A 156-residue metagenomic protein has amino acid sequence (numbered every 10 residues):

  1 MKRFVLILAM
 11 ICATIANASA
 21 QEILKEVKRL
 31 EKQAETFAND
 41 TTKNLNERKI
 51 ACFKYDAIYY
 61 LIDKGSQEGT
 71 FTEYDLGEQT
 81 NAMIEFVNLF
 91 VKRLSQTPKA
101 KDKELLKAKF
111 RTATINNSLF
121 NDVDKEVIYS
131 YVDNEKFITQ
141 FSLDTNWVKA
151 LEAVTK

Functional and structural regions predicted by a protein language model:
M1-L24: Bacterial Sec-dependent N-terminal signal peptides
R3, A18, E26-R29, A100-E104 (+1 more regions): N-terminal cationic leader/targeting segments used for protein routing and processing
I7-A13, Q33, R48, V154: Low-complexity, intrinsically disordered/propeptide-like segments
A9-M10, T36, Y55, F110 (+2 more regions): Enrichment for repetitive, rod-forming helical segments
I11, T42-K43, R48, E73 (+1 more regions): A general, composition-driven signal for non-globular sequence regions
S19-E68: Immediate post-signal-peptide N-terminus of mature secreted/exported proteins
Y74-K156: Surface-exposed, polar helix/loop patches in the mature regions of secreted/periplasmic/lumenal proteins that form
